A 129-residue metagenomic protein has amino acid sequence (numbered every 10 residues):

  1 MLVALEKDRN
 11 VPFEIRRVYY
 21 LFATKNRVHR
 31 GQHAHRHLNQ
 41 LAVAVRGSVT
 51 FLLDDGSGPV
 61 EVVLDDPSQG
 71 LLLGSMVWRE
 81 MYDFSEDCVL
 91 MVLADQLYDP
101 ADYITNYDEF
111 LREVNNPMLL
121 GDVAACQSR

Functional and structural regions predicted by a protein language model:
M1-Q69, E86-D87, L93, D99-E109 (+1 more regions): Non-catalytic, conserved peripheral segments adjacent to functional cores
L71-V77: Conserved SET/PR-domain catalytic core that frames the SAM/AdoMet-binding pocket
E80-M81, C88: Structured catalytic cores of enzymes that bind and process phosphorylated ligands/cofactors
